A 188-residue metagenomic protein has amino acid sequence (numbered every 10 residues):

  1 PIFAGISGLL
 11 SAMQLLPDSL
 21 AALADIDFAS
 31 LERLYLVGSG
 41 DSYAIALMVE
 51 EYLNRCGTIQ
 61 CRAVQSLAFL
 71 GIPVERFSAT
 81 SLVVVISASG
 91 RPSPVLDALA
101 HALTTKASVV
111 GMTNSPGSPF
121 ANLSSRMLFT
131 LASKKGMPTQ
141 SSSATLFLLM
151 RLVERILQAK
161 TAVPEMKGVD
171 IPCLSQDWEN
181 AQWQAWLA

Functional and structural regions predicted by a protein language model:
P1-A12: N-terminal amphipathic/basic leader segments beginning at the initiator methionine
L10-D18, T58-V64: Short coil-to-helix leader/linker segments, especially the first N-terminal amphipathic alpha-helix with its helix
A12-S30, L174-A188: A short, well-structured juxtamembrane/interface segment
I26-P172: Glycine-rich phosphate-binding loops that contact phosphosugars or nucleotide phosphates
